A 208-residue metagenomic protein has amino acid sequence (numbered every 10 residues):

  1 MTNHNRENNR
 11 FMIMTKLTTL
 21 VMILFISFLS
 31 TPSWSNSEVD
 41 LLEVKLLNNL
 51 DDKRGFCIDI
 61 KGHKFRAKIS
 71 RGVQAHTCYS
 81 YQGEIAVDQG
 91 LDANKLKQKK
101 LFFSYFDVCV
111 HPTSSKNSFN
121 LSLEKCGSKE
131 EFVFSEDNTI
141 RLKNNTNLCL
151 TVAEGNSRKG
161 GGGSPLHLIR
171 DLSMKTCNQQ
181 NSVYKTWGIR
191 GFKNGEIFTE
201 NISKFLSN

Functional and structural regions predicted by a protein language model:
M1-S35: Classical Sec-dependent N-terminal signal peptides that target proteins to the secretory pathway
W34-K45, A67-Y105, K116, N120-N156 (+1 more regions): Exposed, tryptophan/tyrosine-rich binding patches on extracellular proteins that engage cell-surface glycans
E38-K53, I58-I60: An edge-strand/N-cap motif at the start of beta-rich repeat modules
L50-R54, H63, F106, C177-Q179: Short polar catalytic/cofactor-binding loops
K61-G62, T113-S114, E154: Short acidic-glycine loop/turn motifs at beta-strand connectors
